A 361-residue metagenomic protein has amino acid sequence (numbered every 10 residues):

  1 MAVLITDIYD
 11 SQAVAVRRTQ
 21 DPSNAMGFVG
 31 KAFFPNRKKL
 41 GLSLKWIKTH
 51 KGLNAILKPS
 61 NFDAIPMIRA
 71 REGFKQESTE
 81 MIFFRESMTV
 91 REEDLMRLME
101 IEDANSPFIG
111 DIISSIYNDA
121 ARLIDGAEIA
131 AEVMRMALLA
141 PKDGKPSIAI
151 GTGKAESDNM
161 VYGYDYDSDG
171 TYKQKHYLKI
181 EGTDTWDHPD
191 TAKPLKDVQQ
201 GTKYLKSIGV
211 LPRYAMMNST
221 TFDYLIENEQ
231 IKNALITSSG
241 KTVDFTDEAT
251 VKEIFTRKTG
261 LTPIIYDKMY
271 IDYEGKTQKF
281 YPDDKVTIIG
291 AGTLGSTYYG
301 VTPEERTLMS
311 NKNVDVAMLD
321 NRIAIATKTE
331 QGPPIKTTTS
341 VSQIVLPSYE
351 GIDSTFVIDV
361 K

Functional and structural regions predicted by a protein language model:
M1-K45, S348-K361: N-terminal alpha-helical "arm" segments
R18-T19, D197-T202, P347: Short, Φ-rich (hydrophobic/aromatic) sequence segments
S23-M26, A127-A130, M134-A137, L205-P212 (+4 more regions): Short secondary-structure junctions and interdomain/linker hinges
F33-I101: Assembly/oligomerization interface modules of large self-assembling protein complexes
K51, G144, K154, G170-T171 (+3 more regions): Intrinsic-disorder/low-complexity loop/linker signature
I82-D169, D197-D223, I335-S342: Long, contiguous amphipathic alpha-helices that act as assembly "spine/axial" helices in icosahedral shell and virion
E156-T246, T250-K258: Extended, solvent-exposed, turn-rich assembly/linker loops in the middle of proteins
P189, N228, K232-K361: Sequence/fold signature of self-assembling virion shell proteins
